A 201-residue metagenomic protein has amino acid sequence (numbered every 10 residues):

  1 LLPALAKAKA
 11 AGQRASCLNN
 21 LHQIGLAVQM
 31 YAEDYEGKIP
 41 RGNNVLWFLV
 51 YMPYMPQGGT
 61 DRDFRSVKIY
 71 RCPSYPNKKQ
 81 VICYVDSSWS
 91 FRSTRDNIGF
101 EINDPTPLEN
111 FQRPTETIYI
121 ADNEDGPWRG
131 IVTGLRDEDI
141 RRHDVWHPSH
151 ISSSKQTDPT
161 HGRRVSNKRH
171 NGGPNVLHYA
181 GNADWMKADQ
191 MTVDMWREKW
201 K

Functional and structural regions predicted by a protein language model:
L1-N19: Amphipathic alpha-helical segments typified by the pilin-like N-terminal helix that continues immediately C-terminal
A15-K201: Short, well-structured segments within or immediately adjacent to enzyme catalytic domains that line ligand-binding
